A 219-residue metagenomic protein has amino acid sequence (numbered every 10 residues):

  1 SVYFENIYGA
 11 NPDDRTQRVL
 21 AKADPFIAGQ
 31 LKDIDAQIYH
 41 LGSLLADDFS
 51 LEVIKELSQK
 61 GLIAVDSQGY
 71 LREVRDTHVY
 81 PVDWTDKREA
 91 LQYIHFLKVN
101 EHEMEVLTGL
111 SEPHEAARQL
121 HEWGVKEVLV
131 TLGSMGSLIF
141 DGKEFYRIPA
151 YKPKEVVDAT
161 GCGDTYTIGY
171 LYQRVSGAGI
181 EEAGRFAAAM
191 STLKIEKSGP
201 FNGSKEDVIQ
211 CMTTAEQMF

Functional and structural regions predicted by a protein language model:
S1, Q68-Y70, Y151-E155: Short, acidic/turn-prone active-site loops that include or flank metal/cofactor- and phosphate-binding residues
S1-G42, D47, E52-L62, M212-F219: Conserved N-terminal subdomain of the carbohydrate kinase-like
Y3-E5, R72-T77, V156-T160: Short, charged, surface-exposed secondary-structure boundary motifs
Y3-Y8, R75, T108, I139-F140: Short, solvent-exposed polar/charged micro-motifs at secondary-structure junctions
I7, V79-Y80, E144-F145: Short low-complexity, flexible loop/linker segments enriched in glycine and/or proline with clustered acidic
D33-D35, L91, E122: Alpha-helix termination/capping residues and helix-transition junctions
I38, G42-R118, G136: Conserved beta-alpha-beta core of the PfkB/ribokinase-like small-molecule kinase fold
D83-R88, P113-F219: Conserved phosphate-binding/catalytic region of the ribokinase-like
